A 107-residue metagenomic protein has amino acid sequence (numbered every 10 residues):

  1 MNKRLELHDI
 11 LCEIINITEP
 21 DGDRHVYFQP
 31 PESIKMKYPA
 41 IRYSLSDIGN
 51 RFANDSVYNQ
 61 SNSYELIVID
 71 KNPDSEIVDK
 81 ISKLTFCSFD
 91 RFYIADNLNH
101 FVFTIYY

Functional and structural regions predicted by a protein language model:
M1-I48, S56: Small/polar-rich, solvent-exposed N-terminal microdomains that initiate assembly or binding
N16, K71, K83-C87: Short, intrinsically disordered, mixed-charge
K35, S56-S61, A95-N99: A generic structural micro-feature
S46-N50, N72-P73: Short beta->alpha connector loops
F52-D55, D79: Short, glycine/acidic-enriched capping/hinge loops at junctions between secondary-structure elements
Q60-K71, N99-Y107: Oligomerization/assembly interface segments of phage tail-like spikes and tubes
P73-K80: Short, conserved charged micro-motifs
K80-Y107: Acidic-leaning, charged glycine-interspersed low-complexity segments
